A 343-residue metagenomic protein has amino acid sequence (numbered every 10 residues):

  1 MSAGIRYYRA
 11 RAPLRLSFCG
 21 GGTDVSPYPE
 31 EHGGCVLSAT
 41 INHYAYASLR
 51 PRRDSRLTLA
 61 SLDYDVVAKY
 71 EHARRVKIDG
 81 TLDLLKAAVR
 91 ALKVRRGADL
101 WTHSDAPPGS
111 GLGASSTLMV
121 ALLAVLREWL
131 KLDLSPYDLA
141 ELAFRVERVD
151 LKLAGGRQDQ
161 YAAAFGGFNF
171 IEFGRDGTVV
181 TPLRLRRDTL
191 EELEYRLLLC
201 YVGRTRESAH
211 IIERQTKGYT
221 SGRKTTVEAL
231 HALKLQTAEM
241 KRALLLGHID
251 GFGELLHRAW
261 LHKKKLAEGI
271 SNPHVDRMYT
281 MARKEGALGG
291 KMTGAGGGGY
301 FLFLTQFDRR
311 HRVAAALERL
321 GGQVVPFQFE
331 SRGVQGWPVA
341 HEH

Functional and structural regions predicted by a protein language model:
M1-C19, D24-E30, V36-S38, Y44-V94 (+3 more regions): C-terminal nucleotide
A68-R74, A98-P108: Glycine/charged-rich beta-loop-alpha catalytic/anionic-binding loops adjacent to active sites
E71-I78, G109-S116, D133: Short gly/ser-rich anion-binding loops that grip negatively charged ligand groups
R95-W101, L132-L139: Short secondary-structure capping/junction motifs at helix and strand boundaries
A106-S110, L288-G289: Short pre-catalytic strand/loop immediately N-terminal to key active-site residues, enriched for Gly-Thr
L112-L132, P136, A164: DPxDG-like acidic metal-binding loop motif
G298: Glycine-rich active-site/cofactor-binding loop and its immediate structural neighborhood
